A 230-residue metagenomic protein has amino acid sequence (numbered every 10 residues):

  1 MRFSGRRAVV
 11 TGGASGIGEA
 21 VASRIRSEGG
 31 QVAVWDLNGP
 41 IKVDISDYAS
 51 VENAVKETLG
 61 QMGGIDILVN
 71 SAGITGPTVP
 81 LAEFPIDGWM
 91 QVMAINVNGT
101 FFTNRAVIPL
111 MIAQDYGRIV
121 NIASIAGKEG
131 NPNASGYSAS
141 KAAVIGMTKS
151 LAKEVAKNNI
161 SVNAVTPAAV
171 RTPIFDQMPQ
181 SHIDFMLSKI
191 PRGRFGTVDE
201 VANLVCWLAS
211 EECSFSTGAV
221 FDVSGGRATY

Functional and structural regions predicted by a protein language model:
V43-A54, I86, D199: The beta1-alpha1 cofactor-binding region of Rossmann-like NAD(H)/NADP(H)-dependent oxidoreductases
T75-T78, E129, C206, T217-Y230: Short C-terminal tail/terminal secondary-structure segment of NAD(P)H-dependent dehydrogenase/reductase domains
V79-L81, G88-M90, F175, M186: Substrate-binding pocket helix/loop in short-chain dehydrogenase/reductase
N104, S140, T148: Active-site helix of classical SDR
P109, K153-K157: Alpha-helical segment proximal to the catalytic Tyr-Lys
S124: Residue(s) in the substrate-gating loop at a strand-loop-helix junction that position the organic substrate next
A156, S161, S216-G218: Short, small/polar-rich loop/turn modules that mediate ligand/substrate recognition or access, typified
